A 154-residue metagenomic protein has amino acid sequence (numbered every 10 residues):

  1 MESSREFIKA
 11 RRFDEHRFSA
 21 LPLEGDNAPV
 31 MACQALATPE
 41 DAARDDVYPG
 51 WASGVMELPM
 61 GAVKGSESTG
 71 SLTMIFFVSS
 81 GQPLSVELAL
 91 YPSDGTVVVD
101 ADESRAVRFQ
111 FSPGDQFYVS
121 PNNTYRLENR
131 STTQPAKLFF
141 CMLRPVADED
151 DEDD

Functional and structural regions predicted by a protein language model:
M1-G54, D154: A short, N-terminal "cap"/entry segment at the start of jelly-roll beta-barrel domains of the cupin/DSBH fold
D41-V47, K64-G70, R108, N129-R130: Short histidine-centered beta-strand/loop micro-motifs that create catalytic or ligand/metal-coordination sites
P49, I75, Q116-Y118, R126 (+1 more regions): A short hydrophobic beta-strand segment most commonly corresponding to one strand of the jelly-roll/cupin
G50, L58, L88-N123: Short acidic-glycine-tyrosine-enriched beta hairpin
W51-S71, P121-N122: Conserved short histidine dyad/triad with adjacent acidic residue
V63-K64, P83, G114-F117, P121-L127: Histidine-centered metal-chelating micro-motifs
S66-S68, T73-V78, S85, F109: His/acidic/aromatic-lined binding-pocket segments of jelly-roll/cupin-type domains and related regulatory beta-sandwich
S68-S71, L88-P92, N123-T124, R130-T132 (+2 more regions): Short coil/turn segments at secondary-structure boundaries
